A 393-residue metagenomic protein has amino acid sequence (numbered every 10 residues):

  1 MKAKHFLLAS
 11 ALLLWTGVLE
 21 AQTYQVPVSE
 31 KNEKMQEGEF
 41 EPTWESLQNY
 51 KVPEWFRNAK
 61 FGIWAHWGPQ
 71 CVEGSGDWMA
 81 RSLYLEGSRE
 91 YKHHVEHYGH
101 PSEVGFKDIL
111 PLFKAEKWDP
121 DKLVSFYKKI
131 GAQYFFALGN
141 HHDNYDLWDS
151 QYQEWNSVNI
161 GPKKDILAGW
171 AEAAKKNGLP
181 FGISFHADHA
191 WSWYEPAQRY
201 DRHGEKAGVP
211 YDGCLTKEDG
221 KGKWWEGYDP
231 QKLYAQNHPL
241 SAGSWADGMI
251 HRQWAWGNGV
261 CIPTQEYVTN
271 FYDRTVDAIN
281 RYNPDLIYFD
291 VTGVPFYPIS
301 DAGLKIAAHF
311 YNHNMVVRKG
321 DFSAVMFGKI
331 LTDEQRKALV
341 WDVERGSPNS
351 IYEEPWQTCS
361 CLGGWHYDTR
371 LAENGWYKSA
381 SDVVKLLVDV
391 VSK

Functional and structural regions predicted by a protein language model:
M1-T23: Bacterial Sec-dependent N-terminal signal peptides
Q22-K393: Mature catalytic domains of secreted/periplasmic carbohydrate-active enzymes
